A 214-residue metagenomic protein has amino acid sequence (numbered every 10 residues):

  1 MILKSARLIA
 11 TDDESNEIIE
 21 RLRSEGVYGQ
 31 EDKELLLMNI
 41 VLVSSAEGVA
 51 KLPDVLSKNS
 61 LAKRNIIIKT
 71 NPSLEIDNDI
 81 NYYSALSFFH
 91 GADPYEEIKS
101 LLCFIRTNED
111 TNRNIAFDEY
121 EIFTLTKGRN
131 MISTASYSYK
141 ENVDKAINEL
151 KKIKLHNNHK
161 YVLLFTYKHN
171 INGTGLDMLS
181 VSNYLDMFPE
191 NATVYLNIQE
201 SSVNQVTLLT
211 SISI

Functional and structural regions predicted by a protein language model:
M1-I214: Tubulin/FtsZ superfamily GTPase core signature
